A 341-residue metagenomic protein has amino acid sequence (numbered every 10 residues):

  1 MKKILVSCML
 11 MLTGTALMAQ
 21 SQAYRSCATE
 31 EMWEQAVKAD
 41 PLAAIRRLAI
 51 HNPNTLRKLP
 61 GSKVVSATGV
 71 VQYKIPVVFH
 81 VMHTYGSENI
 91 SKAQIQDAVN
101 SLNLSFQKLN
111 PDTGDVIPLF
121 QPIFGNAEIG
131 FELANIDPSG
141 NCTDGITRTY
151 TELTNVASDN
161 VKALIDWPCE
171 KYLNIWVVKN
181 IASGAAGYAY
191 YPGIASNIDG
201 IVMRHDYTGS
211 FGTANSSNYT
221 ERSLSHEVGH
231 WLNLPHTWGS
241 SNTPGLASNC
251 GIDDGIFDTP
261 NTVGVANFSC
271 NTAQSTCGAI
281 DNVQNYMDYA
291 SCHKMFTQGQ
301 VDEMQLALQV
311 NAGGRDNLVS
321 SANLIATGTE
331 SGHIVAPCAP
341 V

Functional and structural regions predicted by a protein language model:
M1-C27, C338: Bacterial Sec-dependent N-terminal signal peptides
V6-S7, I50, E152, V319: General helical structural elements
G14-A16, D40-P41, M304: A general, composition-driven signal for non-globular sequence regions
A19-L109: Primarily auto-inhibitory N-terminal propeptides
G69-V71, V77-S87, K92-D137, D144-P340: Extracellular (secreted or membrane-anchored) zinc-dependent metallopeptidases, primarily metzincins but also closely
